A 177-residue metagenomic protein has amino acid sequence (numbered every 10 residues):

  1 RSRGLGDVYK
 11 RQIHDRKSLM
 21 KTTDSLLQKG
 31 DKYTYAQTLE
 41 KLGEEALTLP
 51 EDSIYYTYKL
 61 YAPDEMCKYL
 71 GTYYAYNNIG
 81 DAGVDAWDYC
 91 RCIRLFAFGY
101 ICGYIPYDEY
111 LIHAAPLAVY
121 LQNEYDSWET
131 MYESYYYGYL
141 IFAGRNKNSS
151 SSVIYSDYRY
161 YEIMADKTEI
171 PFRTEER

Functional and structural regions predicted by a protein language model:
R1-Y9: Single conserved hydrophobic/aromatic residue that forms the stacking wall/gate of nucleotide- or nucleobase-binding
S18, T22-K29, T38-E45, T57 (+1 more regions): Charge-rich, solvent-exposed alpha-helical interaction surfaces
K32, C102-I105, N123-M131, N148: Intrinsically disordered or highly flexible coil/loop and linker segments, enriched in small and charged/polar residues
T34, E40-G80: Short amphipathic alpha-helical segments and their helix-coil junctions
Y73-N78, I105-D108, Y137: C-terminal accessory domains/tails appended to large, multi-domain proteins
D81-N123: Amphipathic alpha-helical packing elements
S127-R177: Alpha-helical oligomerization segments
